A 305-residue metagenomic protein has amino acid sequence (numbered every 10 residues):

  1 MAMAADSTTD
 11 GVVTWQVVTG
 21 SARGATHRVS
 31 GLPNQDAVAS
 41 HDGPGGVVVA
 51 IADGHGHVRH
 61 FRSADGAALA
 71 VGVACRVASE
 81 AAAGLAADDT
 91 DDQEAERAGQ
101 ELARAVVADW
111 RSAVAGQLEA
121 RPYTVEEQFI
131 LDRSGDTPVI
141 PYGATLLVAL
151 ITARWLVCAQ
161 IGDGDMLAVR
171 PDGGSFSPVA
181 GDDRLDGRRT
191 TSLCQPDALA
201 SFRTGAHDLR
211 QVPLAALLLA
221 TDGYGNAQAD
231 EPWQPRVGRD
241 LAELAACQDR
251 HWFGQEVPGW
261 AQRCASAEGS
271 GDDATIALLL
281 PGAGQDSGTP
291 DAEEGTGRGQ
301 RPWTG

Functional and structural regions predicted by a protein language model:
M1-S79, G164, D197-L199, A206-D208 (+3 more regions): N-terminal entry segment of metal-dependent catalytic domains or homologous docking segments
V18-L32, E119-A144, A168-V212, R250-V257 (+2 more regions): PP2C/PPM family metal-dependent serine/threonine protein phosphatase catalytic domain, recognizing the conserved
D42-G45, I151-W155, G162, R170-G174 (+1 more regions): Short acidic-glycine loop/turn motifs at beta-strand connectors
V49-D53, A159-I161, L218-A220: Short hydrophobic beta-strand that contains or immediately precedes a catalytic carboxylate
R59-H60, V157, A168-V169, A227-A229 (+1 more regions): Short helix/loop capping segments that flank catalytic or ligand/cofactor-binding pockets
G72-A113, Q117-L118, R236-W260: Helix-loop-helix
D88-A168, F202-Q211: Catalytic core of PPM/PP2C metal-dependent serine/threonine phosphatase domains
R189-G305: C-terminal catalytic subdomain
